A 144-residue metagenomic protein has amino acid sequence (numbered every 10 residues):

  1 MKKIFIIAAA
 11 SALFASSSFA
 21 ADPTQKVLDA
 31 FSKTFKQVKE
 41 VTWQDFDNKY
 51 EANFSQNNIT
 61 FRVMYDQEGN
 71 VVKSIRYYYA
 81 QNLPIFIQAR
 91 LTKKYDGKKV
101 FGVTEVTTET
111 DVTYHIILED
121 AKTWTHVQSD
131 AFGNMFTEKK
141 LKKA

Functional and structural regions predicted by a protein language model:
M1-P23, F31: Bacterial Sec-dependent N-terminal signal peptides
A21-K39, Q81-K99: Short, non-transmembrane alpha-helical segments in secretory-pathway proteins
K39-R62, V106-H126: Exposed beta-strand-loop-beta-strand "reactive/processing" segments of non-cytosolic proteins
V41-W43, S74, F101-V103: Generic beta-strand hydrophobic packing signal
A52-Y77, T125-K139: Amphipathic N-proximal alpha-helical interface segments
Y78-Q81, K142-A144: A short acidic/small-residue loop/turn micro-motif
I85-N134: Surface-exposed, polar helix/loop patches in the mature regions of secreted/periplasmic/lumenal proteins that form
